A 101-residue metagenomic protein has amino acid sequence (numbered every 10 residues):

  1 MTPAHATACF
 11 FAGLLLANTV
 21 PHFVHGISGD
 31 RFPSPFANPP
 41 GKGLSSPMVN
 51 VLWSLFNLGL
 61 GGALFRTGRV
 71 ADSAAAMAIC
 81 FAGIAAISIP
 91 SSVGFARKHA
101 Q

Functional and structural regions predicted by a protein language model:
M1-Q101: Membrane-interface extramembranous regions
